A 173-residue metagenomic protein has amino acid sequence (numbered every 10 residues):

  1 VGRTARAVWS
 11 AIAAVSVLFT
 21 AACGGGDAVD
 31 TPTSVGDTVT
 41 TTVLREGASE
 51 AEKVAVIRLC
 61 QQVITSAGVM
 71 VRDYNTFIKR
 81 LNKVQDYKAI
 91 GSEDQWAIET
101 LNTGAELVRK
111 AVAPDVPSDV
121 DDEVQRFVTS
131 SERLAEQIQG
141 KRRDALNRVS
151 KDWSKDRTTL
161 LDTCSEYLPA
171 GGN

Functional and structural regions predicted by a protein language model:
V1-I12: Bacterial N-terminal signal peptides that target proteins for export
F19-A22: C-terminal motif of bacterial Sec signal peptides marking the signal peptidase cleavage site
G24-D27: Bacterial signal peptide processing site
T31-P32, E52, S66-V71, G171-N173: Extracellular/mature segments of secreted proteins
P32-E46: Extracellular mucin-like PTS domains
L44-R58: Membrane topogenic helices and adjacent juxtamembrane segments
R58-P114, V149-S165, P169: Alpha-helical segments in soluble extracytoplasmic regions
W96-A145: Long, amphipathic, charge-rich alpha-helical segments that form helical bundles/coiled-coils
